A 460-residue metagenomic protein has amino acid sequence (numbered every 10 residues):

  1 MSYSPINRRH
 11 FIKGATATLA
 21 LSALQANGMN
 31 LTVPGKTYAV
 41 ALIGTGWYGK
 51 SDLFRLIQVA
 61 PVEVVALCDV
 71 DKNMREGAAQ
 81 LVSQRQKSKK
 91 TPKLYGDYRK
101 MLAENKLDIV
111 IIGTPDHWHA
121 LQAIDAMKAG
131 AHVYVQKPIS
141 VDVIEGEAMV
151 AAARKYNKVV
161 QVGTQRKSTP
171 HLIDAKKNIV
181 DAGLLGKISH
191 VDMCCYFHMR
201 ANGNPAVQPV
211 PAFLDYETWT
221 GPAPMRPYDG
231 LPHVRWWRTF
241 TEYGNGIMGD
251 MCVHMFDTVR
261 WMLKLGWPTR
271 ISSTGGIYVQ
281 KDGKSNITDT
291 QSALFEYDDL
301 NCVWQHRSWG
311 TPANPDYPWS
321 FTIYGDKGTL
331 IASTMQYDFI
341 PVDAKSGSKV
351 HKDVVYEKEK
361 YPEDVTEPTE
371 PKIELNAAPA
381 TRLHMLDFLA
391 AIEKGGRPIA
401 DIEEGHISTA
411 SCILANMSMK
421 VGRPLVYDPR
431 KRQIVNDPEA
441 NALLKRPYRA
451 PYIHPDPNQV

Functional and structural regions predicted by a protein language model:
S2-H132, I144-V159: N-terminal glycine-/serine-/threonine-rich beta1-alpha1-beta2 phosphate-ribose binding loop of Rossmann-like
G28, D174, L184-K187, D192 (+2 more regions): Contiguous beta-strand/loop segments that form the cofactor/metal-binding neighborhood of enzyme cores
S83-R85, A152-R154, N178-D181, Q208-V210: Short, hinge-like loop/turn segments at secondary-structure boundaries
L94, H119, S168-H171, T381: Conserved donor sugar-nucleotide recognition element shared by glycan-biosynthetic enzymes
K137: Short basic (Lys/Arg) and small-residue
D142-I144, P170: Conserved PLP phosphate-binding loop immediately N-terminal to the Schiff-base lysine helix in PLP-dependent enzymes
A148-R166, A175, S189-V191: Rossmann-fold dehydrogenase core element
